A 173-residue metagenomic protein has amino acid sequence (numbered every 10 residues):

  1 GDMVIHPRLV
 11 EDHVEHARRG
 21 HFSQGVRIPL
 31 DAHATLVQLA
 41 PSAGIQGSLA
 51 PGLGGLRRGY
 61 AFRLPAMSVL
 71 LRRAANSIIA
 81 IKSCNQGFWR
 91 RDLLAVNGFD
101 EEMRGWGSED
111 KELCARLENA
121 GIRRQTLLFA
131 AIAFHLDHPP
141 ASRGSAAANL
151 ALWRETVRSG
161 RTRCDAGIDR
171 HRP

Functional and structural regions predicted by a protein language model:
D2-G54: Conserved donor NDP-sugar-binding/catalytic core segment of glycosyltransferases
F22, N85-G87, A133: Conserved hydrophobic/aromatic beta-strand scaffold that supports enzyme active sites
A32, E112, L136-H138: Short Asp/Glu-rich motifs
V37-L39, R116-E118, P140-G144: Short low-complexity, flexible loop/linker segments enriched in glycine and/or proline with clustered acidic
S42-I79: Short, flexible, basic/aromatic active-site loop/helix in glycosyltransferases
I81, N85-N97, M103-R123, L128-F129: A short, conserved alpha-helix in the catalytic core of glycosyltransferases
C84, D92, N119-R123, S145-P173: Terminal low-complexity segments of carbohydrate-biosynthetic enzymes
L127-G144: Active-site donor/metal-binding and catalytic loop motifs of nucleotide-sugar-dependent glycosylation enzymes
